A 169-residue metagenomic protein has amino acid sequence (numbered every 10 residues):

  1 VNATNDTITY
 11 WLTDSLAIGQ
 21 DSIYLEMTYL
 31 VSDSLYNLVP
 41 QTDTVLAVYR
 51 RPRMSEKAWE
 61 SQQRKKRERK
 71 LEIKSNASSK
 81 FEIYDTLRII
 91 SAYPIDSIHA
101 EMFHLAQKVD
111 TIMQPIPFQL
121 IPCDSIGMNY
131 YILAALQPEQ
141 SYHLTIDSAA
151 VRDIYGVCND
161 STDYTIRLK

Functional and structural regions predicted by a protein language model:
V1-K169: N-terminal targeting or signal-anchor segments and their processing/structural boundaries
